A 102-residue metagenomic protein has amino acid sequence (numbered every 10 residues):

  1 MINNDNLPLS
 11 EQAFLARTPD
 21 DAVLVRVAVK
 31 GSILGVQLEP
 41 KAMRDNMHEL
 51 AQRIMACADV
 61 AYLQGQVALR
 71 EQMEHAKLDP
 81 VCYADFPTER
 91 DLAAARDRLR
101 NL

Functional and structural regions predicted by a protein language model:
M1-L24, G35-Q37, K41-L102: Acidic, negatively charged sequence signal that fires either on conserved catalytic/metal-binding carboxylates
A28: Short, acidic, Ser/Thr-enriched surface-loop or helix-capping motifs
